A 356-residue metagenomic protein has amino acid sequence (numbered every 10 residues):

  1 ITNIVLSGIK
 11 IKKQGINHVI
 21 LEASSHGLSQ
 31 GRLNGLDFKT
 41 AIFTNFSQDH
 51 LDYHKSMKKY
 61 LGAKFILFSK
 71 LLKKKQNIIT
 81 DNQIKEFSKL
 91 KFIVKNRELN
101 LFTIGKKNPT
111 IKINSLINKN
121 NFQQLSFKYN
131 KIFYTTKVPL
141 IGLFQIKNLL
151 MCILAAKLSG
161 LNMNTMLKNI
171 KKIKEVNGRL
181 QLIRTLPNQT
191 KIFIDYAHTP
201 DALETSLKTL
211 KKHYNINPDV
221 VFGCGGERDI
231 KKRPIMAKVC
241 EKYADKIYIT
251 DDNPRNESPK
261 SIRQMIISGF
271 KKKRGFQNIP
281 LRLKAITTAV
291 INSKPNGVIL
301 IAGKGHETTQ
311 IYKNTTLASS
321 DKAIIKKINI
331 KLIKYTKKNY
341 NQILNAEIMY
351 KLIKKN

Functional and structural regions predicted by a protein language model:
I1, S7: P-loop NTPase switch/communication element
V5, G62-F65, P234, L283: Structural motif corresponding to alpha-helix initiation and N-cap regions
I9, K58, F65, S69 (+2 more regions): Alpha-helical segments flanking ligand/cofactor-binding loops in enzyme cores
K12-A23, S29, L33, D37-I192 (+5 more regions): Acidic, Mg2+-coordinating active-site environments of NTP-dependent enzymes
S24, F46-S47, N82-Q83, N130 (+4 more regions): Anionic group-transfer/hydrolysis microenvironments
H26-G27, E307: Active-site beta-alpha loop architecture of Rossmann-like, nucleotide-cofactor-dependent enzymes
N100, M151-N164, K168-N356: ATP-dependent carboxylate-amine ligase
